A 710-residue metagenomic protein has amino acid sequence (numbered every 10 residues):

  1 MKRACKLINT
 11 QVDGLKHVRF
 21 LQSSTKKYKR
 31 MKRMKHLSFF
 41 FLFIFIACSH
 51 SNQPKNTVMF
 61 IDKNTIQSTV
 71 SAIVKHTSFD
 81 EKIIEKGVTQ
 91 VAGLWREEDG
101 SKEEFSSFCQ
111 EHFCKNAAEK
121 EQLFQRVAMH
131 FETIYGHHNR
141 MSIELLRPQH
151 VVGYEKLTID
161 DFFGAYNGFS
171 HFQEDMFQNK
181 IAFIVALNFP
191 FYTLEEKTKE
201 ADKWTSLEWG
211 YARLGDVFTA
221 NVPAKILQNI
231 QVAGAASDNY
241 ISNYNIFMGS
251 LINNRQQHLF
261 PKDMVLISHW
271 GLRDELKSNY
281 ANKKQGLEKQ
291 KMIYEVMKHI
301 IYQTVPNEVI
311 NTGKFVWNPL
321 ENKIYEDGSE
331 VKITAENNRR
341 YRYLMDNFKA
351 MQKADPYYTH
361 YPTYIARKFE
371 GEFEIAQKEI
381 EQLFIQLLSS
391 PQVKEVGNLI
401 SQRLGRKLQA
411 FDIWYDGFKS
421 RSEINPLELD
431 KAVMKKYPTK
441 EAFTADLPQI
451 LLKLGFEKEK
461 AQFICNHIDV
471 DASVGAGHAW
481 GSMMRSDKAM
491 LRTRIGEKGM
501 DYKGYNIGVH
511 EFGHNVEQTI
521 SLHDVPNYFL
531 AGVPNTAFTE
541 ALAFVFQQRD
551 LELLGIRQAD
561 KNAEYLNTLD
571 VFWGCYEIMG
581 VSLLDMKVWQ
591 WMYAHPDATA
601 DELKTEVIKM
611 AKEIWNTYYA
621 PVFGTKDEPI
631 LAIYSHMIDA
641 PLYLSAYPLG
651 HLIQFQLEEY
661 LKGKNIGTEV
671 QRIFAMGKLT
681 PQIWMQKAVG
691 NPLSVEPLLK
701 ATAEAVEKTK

Functional and structural regions predicted by a protein language model:
C48-H50: N-terminal Sec signal peptide cleavage junction
P54-K291, E295, H299-K323, M351-E423 (+1 more regions): C-terminal, non-catalytic "cap/extension" segments appended to globular domains
N425-D487: Auxiliary, metal-adjacent structural segments of Zn-dependent hydrolase domains
L491-L522, F544: Active-site recognition of the HExxH zinc-binding catalytic motif
I520-D524, Y528-V571, G650, G690: Post-HExxH zinc-binding segment in Zn-dependent metallohydrolases
E552-S635: Long, amphipathic alpha-helical stalk/connector segments used for oligomerization, subunit docking, or mechanical
